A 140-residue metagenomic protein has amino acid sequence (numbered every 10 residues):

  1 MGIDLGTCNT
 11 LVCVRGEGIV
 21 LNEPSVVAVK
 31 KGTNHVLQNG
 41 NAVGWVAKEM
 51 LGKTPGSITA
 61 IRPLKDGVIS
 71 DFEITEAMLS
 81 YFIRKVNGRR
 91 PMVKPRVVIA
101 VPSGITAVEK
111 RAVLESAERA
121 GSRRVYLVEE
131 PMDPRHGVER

Functional and structural regions predicted by a protein language model:
M1-R140: Nucleotide/phosphate-binding catalytic cleft detector across ATP-hydrolyzing and phosphate-transferring enzymes
